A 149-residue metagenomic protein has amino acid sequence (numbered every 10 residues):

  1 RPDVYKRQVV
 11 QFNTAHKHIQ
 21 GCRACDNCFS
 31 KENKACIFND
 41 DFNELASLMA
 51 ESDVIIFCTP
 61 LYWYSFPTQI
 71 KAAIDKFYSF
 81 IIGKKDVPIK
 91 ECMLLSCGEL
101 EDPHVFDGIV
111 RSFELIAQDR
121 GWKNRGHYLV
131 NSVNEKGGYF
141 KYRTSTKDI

Functional and structural regions predicted by a protein language model:
P2-F80, Q118, N124, G137-I149: N-terminal beta1-alpha1-beta2 submodule of the flavodoxin-like/Rossmannoid cofactor-binding fold
Y5, L129-V130: Short acidic (Asp/Glu) and glycine-rich catalytic loops that position anionic groups and cofactors
T14, C97, V130: Active-site donor-binding loop signature of nucleotide-sugar glycosyltransferases
T68-Q69, G83-H127: Short, glycine-/small-residue-rich phosphate/pyrophosphate-handling segment
N131-E135: Active-site rim beta-loop-alpha module in soluble metabolic enzymes
